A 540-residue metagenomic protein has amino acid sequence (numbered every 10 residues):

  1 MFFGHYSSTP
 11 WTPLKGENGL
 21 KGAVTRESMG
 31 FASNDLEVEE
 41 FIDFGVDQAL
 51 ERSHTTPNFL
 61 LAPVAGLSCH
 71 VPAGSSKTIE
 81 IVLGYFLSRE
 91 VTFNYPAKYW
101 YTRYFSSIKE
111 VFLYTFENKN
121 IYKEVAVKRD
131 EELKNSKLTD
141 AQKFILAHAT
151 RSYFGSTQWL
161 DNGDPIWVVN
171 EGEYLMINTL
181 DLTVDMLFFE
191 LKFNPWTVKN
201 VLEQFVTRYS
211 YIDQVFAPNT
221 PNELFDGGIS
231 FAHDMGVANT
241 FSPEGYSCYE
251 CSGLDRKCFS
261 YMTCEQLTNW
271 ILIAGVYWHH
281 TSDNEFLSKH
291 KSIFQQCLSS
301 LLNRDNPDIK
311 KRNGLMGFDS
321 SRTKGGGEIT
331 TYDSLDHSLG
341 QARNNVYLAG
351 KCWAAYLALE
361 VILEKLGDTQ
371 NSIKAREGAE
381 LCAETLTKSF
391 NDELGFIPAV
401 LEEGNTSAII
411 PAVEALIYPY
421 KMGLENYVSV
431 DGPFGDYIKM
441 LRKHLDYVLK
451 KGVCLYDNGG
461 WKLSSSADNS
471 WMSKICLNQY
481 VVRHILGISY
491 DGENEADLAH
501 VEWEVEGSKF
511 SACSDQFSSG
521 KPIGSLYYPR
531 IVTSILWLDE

Functional and structural regions predicted by a protein language model:
M1, P13, Y101-K119, L175-G314 (+3 more regions): Aromatic-rich carbohydrate-recognition surfaces in CAZymes
M1-L180, W196-N200, V206-D213: Acidic/polar, glycine-enriched structural segments that form the non-catalytic walls/loops of the carbohydrate-binding
G4-S7, G16, N34, D43-V46 (+17 more regions): Active-site-proximal structural scaffolding
V82-L83, T92-W100, T197-Q204, F286-K291 (+6 more regions): Composition- and surface-driven signal marking solvent-exposed, interaction-prone regions in large proteins
G84, E131-S136, V184-W196, C258 (+5 more regions): Well-ordered alpha-helical scaffold segments within catalytic/enzyme domains
D161, N170, N178, V184 (+4 more regions): Catalytic cores of carbohydrate-active enzymes
D164-V168, Y249-D255, D336: Short glycine/proline-rich turn/loop motifs
S489-E540: Non-catalytic C-terminal accessory modules of carbohydrate-active enzymes
